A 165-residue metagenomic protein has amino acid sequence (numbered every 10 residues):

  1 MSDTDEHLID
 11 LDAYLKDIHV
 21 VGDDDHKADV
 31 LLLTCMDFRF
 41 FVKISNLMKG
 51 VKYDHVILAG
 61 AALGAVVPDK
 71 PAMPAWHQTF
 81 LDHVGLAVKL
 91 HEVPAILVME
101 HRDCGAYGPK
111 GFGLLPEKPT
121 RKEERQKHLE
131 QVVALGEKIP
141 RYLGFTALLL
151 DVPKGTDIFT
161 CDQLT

Functional and structural regions predicted by a protein language model:
M1-I44, A61-W76, F80, L86-H91 (+2 more regions): Divalent-metal-activated hydrolytic enzyme cores
I44-Y53: Short Gly/aromatic-enriched secondary-structure transition segments
Y53-A62: A short beta-strand-loop structural module common to alpha/beta enzyme folds
H101: Acidic/histidine-rich, metal-coordinating catalytic segments
